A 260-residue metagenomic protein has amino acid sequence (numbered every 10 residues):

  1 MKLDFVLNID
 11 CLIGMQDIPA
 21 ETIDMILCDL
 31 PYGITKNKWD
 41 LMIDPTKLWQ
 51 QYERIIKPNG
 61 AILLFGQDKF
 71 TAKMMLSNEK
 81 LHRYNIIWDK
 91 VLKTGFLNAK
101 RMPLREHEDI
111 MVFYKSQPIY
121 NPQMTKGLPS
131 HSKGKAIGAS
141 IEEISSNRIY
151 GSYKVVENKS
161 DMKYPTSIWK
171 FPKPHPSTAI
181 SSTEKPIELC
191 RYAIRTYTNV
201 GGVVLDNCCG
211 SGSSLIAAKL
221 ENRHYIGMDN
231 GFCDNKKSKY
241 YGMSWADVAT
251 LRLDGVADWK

Functional and structural regions predicted by a protein language model:
M1, M243, D247-K260: Short, conserved SAM-binding/catalytic segment of Class I S-adenosyl-L-methionine-dependent methyltransferases
K2-M228, F232-Y241, A246: Core catalytic lobe of class I
